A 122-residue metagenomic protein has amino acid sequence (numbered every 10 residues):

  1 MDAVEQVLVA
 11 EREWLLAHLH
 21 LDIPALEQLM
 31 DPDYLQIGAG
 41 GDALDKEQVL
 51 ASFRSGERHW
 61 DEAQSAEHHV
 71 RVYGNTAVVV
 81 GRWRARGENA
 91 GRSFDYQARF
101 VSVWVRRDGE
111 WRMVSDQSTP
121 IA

Functional and structural regions predicted by a protein language model:
M1-A122: A beta-strand edge to alpha-helix "cap/lid" segment located at domain peripheries
